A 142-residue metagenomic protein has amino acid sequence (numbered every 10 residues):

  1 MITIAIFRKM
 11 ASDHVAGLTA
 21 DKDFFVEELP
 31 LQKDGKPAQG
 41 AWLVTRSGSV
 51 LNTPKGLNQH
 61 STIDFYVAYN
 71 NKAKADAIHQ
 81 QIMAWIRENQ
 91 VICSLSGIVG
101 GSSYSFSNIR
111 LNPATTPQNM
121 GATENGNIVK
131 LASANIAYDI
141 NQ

Functional and structural regions predicted by a protein language model:
M1-K55, N89-S105: Small/polar-rich, solvent-exposed N-terminal microdomains that initiate assembly or binding
D21-K74, R110-N125, L131: Short, solvent-exposed beta-alpha or beta-beta edge segments that form flexible loop/patches at the rim of ligand
G56, H60, Y69-V99: Extracellular/virion structural assembly segments
E88-A137, Q142: Acidic-leaning, charged glycine-interspersed low-complexity segments
